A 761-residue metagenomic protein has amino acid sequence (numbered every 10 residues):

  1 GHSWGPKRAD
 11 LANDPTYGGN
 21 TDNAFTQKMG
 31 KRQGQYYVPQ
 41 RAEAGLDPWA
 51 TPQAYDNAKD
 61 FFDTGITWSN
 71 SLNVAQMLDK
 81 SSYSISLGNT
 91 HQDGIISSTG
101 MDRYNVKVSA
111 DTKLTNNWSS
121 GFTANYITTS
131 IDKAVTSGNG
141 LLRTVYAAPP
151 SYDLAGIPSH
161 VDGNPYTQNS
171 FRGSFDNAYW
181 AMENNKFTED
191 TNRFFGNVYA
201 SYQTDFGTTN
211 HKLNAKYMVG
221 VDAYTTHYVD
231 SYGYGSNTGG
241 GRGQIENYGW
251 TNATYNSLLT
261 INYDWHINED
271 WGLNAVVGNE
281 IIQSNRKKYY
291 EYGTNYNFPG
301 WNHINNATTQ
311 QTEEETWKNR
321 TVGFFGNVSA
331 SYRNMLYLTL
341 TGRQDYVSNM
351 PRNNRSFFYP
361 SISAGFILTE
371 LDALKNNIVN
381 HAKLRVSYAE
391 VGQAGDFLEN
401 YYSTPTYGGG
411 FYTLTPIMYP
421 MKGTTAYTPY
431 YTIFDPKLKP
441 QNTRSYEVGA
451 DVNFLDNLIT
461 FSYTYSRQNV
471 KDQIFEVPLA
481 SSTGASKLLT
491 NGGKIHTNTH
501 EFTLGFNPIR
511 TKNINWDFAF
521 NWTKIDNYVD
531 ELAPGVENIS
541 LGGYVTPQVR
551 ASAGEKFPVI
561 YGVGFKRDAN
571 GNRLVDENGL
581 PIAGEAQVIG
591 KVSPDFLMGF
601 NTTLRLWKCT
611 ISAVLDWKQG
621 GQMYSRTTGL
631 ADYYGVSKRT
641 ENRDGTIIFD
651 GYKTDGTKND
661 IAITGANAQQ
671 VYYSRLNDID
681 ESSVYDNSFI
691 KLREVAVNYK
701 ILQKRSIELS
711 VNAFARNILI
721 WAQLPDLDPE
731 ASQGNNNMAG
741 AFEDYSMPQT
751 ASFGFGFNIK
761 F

Functional and structural regions predicted by a protein language model:
G1-P48, E399-N400, T406, G410 (+6 more regions): Conserved small-residue
G1-S97, V135-S137, A181-D190, Y199-Q203 (+3 more regions): Residues embedded in well-ordered regular secondary structure
G19, A24, K31, E43-L46 (+5 more regions): Extracytoplasmic gating/loop element in the C-terminal half of outer-membrane beta-barrel translocons and assembly
P48-P52, S236-R242: Flexible, solvent-exposed loop segments that connect beta-strands
H91, P581, K618-G620: Short, surface-exposed beta-strand-loop junctions and turns on beta-sheet-rich folds
R103, K107-W118, T123-T128, D132-P149 (+6 more regions): Extracellular/periplasmic, surface-exposed regions of secreted and cell-surface proteins
A519, V529, V563, G584 (+2 more regions): Conserved SET/PR-domain catalytic core that frames the SAM/AdoMet-binding pocket
K591-R626: Glycine-rich, aromatic-lined ligand/substrate-binding cores of catalytic and carbohydrate-binding domains
